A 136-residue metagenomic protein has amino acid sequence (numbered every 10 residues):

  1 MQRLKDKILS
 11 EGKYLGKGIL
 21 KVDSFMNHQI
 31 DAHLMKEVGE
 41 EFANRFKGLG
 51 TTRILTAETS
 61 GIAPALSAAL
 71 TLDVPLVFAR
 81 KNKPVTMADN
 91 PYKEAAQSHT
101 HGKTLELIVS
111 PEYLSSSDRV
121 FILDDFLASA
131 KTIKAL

Functional and structural regions predicted by a protein language model:
M1-G50: Active-site-facing substrate-recognition patch
G50-E58: Short glycine-rich phosphate-binding loop at a beta-alpha junction
E58-T59, K131: Short, well-ordered beta-to-alpha junction loops that form the rim of enzyme active sites and present histidine/acidic
A63-L72: Short Gly/Thr/Asp-enriched flexible loops that form oxyanion-binding sites at enzyme active sites
V74-V120: Short, glycine/charge-rich flexible loops or terminal/linker lids adjacent to PRPP-binding catalytic cores
D124-A135: Active-site/ligand-binding-proximal alpha/beta "capping" segment
